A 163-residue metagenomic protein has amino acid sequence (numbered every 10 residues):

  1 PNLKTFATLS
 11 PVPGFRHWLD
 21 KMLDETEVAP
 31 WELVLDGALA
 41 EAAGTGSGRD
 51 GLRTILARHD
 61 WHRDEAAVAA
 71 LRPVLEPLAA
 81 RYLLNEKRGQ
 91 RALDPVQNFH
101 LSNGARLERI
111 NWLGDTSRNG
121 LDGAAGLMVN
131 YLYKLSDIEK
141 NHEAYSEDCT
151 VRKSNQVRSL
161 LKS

Functional and structural regions predicted by a protein language model:
N2-S163: Extended, composition-driven regions rather than compact fold-specific motifs
